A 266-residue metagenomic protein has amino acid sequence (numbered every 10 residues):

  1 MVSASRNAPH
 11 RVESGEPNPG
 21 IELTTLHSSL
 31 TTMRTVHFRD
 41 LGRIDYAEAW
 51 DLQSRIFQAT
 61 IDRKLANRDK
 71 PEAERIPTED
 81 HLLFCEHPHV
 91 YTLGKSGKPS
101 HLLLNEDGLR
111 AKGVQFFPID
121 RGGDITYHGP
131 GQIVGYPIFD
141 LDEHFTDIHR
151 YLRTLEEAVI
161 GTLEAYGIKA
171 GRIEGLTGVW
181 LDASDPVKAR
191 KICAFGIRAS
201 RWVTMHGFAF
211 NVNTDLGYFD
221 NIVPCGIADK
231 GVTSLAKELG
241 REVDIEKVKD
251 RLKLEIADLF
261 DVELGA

Functional and structural regions predicted by a protein language model:
M1-T32: Intrinsic disorder/low-complexity segments
S3-S5, T32-I192, V243: N-terminal lobe of the biotin/lipoate ligase/transferase fold
I138, G196, A209-N211: Residue-level recognition of well-ordered beta-strand positions that form the cores of beta-sheet-rich folds across
W180, R198, G217-A266: C-terminal accessory segment of soluble enzyme catalytic cores
K191-A199: Glycine-rich, charged/polar anion/phosphate-binding loops that engage phosphate groups from diverse ligands
S200-T214: Conserved phosphate/anionic-ligand binding catalytic regions in large, soluble enzymes, centered on
